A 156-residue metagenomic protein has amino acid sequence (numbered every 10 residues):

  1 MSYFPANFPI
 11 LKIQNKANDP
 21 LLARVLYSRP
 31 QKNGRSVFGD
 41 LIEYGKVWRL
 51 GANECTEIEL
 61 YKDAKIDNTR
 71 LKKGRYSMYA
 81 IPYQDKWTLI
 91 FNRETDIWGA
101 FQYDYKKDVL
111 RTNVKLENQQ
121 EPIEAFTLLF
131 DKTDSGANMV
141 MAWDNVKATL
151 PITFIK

Functional and structural regions predicted by a protein language model:
M1-R49, A100-K156: Primarily secretory-pathway and cell-envelope proteins
V47-I97: Mid-length scaffold segments of soluble, non-membrane domains
